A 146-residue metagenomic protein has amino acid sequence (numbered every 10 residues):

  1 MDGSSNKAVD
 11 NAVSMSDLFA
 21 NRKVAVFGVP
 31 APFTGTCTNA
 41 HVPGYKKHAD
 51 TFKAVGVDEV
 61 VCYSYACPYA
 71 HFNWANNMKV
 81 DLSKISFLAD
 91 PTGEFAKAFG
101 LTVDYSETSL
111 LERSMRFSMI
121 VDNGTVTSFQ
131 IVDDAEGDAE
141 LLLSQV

Functional and structural regions predicted by a protein language model:
M1-V146: Chalcogenol-based redox active-site neighborhoods
